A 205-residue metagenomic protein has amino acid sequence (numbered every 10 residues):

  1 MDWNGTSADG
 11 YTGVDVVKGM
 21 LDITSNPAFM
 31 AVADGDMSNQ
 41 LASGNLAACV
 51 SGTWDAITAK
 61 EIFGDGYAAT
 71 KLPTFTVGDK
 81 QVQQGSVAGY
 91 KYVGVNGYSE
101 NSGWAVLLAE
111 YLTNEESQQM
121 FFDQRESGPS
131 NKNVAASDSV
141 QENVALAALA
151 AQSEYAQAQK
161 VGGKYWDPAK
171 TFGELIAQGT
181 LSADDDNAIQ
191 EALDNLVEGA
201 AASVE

Functional and structural regions predicted by a protein language model:
M1-D2, V87-V95, W166-A177: Periplasmic solute-binding protein
D2-A31: Glycine-centered hinge/linker elements that transmit conformational signals in sensory and ligand-binding systems
T12-G19, E100-L112, M120, D185-A188 (+1 more regions): Short amphipathic alpha-helical coupling segments at ligand-binding clamshell hinges and other catalytic/signaling
L21-A28, N45, A59-F63, L112-E116 (+2 more regions): Sec/Tat-exported extracytoplasmic proteins
F29-A42: Short helix-initiation/N-cap motifs at beta->coil->alpha
A47-G52, A68: Paired acidic/hydrophobic, glycine-rich loop segments that form the ligand-binding mouth/hinge of periplasmic-binding
E61-Q124: Extracytoplasmic/periplasmic substrate-recognition and gating elements
A150-E205: Conserved C-terminal helix/tail region of periplasmic/extracytoplasmic solute-binding proteins
